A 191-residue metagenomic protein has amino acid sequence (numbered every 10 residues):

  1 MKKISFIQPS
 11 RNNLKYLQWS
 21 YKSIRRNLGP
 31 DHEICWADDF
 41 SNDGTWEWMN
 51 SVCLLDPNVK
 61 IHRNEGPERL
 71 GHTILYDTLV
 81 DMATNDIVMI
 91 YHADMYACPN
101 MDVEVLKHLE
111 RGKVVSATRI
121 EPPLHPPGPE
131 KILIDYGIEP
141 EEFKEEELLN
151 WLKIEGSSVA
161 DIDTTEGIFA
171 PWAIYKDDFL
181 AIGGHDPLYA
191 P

Functional and structural regions predicted by a protein language model:
K22-D31: Short, acidic, metal-binding catalytic loop of nucleotide-sugar glycosyltransferases
D38-E47: A conserved acidic beta->alpha catalytic loop
E65-A83: Glycine-rich, basic loop-to-helix element that forms the pyrophosphate-binding segment of sugar-nucleotide handling
V88: Short aromatic/hydrophobic "clamp" motif used to bind/position activated sugar donors
D102-A117: Conserved donor-nucleotide/metal-binding helix-loop-beta segment in metal-dependent transferases, i.e., the alpha-helix
V115-G137: Short beta-strand-to-loop element that shapes/binds the nucleotide-sugar donor at the catalytic cleft/hinge
W151-I174: A recurrent flexible, glycine/aromatic-enriched loop bordering the glycosyltransferase active site that acts as
E166-F169, L180-P191: Donor nucleotide-sugar recognition loop
